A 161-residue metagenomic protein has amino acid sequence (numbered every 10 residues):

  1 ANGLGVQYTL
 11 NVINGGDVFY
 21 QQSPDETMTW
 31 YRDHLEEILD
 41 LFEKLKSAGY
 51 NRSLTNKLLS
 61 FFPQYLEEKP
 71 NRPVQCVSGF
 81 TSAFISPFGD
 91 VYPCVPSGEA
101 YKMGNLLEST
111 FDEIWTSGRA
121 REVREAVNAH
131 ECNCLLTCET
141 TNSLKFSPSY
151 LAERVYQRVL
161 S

Functional and structural regions predicted by a protein language model:
A1-S82, S86-Y92, P96-K102, L106 (+2 more regions): Radical SAM enzyme [4Fe-4S]-AdoMet core and its adjacent flexible, acidic and glycine-rich loops/tails across
P70-P73, D90-S161: Flexible mid-to-C-terminal extensions adjoining Fe-S/redox cofactors in radical SAM and related proteins
